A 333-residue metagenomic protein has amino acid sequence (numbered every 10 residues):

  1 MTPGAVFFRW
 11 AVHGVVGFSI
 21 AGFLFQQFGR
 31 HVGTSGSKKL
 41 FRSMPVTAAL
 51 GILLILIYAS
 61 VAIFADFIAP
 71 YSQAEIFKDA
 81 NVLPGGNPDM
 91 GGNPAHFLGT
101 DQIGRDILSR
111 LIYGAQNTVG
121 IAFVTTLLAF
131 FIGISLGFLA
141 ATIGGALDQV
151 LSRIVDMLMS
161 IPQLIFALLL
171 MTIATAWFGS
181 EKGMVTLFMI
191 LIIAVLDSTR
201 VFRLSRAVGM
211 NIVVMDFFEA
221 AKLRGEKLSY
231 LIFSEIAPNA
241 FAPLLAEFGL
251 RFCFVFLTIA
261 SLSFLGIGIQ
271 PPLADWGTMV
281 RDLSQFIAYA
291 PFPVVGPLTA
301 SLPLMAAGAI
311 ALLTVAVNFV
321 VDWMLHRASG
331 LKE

Functional and structural regions predicted by a protein language model:
M1-F130, I134, F138, L164 (+5 more regions): Gly/Trp-centered helix-boundary motif
M1-F8, F25-Q26, F97, F123 (+5 more regions): Generic hydrophobic transmembrane alpha-helix motif, especially the helices
A59, I63, F138-T142, L169 (+2 more regions): Alpha-helical transmembrane segments of multipass membrane proteins
T100-R105, T142-I143, V214, A220-N239 (+2 more regions): Short helix-to-coil transition segments within interhelical loops that connect adjacent transmembrane helices
L108-Q116, G120, D148-M159, F241 (+3 more regions): Alpha-helical membrane-interface segments at transmembrane helix boundaries
R110, S152, L168, I190-I193 (+4 more regions): Residue-level recognition of transmembrane alpha-helices in multi-pass small-molecule transporters/permeases
Q116-I132, S229-L262: Transmembrane alpha-helices
I165-L169, I173, I190, A194-D197 (+1 more regions): Non-cytoplasmic
